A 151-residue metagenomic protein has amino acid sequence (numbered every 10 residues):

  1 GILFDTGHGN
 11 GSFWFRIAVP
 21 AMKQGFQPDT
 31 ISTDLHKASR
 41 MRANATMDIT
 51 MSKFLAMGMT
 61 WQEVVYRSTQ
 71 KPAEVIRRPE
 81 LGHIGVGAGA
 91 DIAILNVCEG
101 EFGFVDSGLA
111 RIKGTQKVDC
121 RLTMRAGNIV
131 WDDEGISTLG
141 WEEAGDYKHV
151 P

Functional and structural regions predicted by a protein language model:
I2, R77, N128: Residue-level marker of positions within ordered structural domains that often coincide with functionally constrained
L3-D5, T30: Structural preference for beta-strand elements that scaffold enzyme active sites
D5-F15, V75: Active-site glycine- and acidic-residue-rich loops that bind and position anionic ligands or nucleotide-like cofactors
G7-G11, R40, G58, K113: Hydrophobic alpha-helical scaffolding
G7-N10, D34-L35, R67, V97 (+2 more regions): Fold-independent oxyanion-binding glycine-rich loops and adjacent beta-strand/coil segments at enzyme active sites
R16-V97: His/Asp/Glu-enriched, well-ordered alpha-helical/loop segment that forms or immediately abuts the divalent-metal
A90-D146: C-terminal cap of metal-dependent C-N hydrolases
K148-P151: Short, solvent-exposed cationic patches
